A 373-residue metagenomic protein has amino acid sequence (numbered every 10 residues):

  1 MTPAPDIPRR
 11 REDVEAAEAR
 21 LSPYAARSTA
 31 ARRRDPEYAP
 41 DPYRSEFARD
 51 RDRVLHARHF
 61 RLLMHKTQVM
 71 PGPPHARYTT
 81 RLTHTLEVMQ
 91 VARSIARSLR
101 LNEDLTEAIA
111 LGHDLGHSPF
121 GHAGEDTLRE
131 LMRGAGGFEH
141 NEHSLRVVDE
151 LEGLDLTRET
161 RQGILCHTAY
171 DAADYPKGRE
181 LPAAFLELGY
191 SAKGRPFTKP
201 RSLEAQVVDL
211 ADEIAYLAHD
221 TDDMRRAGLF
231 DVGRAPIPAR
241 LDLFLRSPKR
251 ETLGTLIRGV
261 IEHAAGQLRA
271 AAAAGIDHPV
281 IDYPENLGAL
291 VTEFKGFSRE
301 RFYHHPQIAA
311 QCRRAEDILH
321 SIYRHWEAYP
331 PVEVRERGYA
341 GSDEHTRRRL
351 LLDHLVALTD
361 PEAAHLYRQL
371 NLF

Functional and structural regions predicted by a protein language model:
M1-T85, M89-I95, N102-E103, N141-E142 (+1 more regions): Histidine-centered, transition-metal-coordinating active-site segments
D104-A108, P119-G137, D223-F230: Post-HEXXH active-site segment of zinc metalloproteases
E107-G112, G116, V207-A211: Short alpha-helix carrying the canonical HExxH Zn2+-binding catalytic motif
L111-G112, R129, A340: Conserved short loop/turn motifs at secondary-structure junctions
L115, A135, L358: Residue-level signal for short amphipathic helical patches enriched in basic/charged and nearby hydrophobic residues
G116-F120, A215: Short active-site segment of divalent metal-dependent hydrolases/proteases that encodes the spacing between
